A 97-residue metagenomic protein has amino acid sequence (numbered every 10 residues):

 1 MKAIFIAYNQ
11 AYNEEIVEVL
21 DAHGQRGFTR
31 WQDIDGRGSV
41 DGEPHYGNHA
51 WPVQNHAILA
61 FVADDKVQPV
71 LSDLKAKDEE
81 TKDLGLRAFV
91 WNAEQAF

Functional and structural regions predicted by a protein language model:
M1-F97: Positively charged, small/polar-rich N-terminal and surface patches that mediate targeting and assembly and bind
